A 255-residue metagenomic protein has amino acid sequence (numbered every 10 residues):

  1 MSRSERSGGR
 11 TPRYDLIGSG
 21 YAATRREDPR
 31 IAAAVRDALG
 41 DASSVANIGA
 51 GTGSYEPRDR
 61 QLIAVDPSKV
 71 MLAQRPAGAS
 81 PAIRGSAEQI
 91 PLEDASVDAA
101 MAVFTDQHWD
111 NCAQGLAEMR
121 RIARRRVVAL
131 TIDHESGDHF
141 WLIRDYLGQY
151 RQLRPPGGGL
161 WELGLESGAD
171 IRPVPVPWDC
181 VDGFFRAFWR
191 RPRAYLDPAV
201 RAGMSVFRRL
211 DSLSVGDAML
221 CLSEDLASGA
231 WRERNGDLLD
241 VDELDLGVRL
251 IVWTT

Functional and structural regions predicted by a protein language model:
M1-A46, S54, K69-Q74, R190: Conserved class I S-adenosyl-L-methionine
A42, V97-D98, R124: Local beta-strand N-terminus motif with an aromatic residue
S44-I90, Q114: Class I SAM-dependent methyltransferase SAM/SAH-binding core
E88-A99: A short acidic, Gly/Pro-enriched loop at the edge of an enzyme's catalytic core that lines a small-molecule cofactor
D98-A113, D133: A short SAM/SAH-binding and catalytic strip from SAM-dependent methyltransferases
A113-V127: A short glycine-rich, Lys/Arg-flanked "PGG" loop and its adjoining helix->strand segment in the class I
R126-L160, D179-R186: Conserved class I S-adenosyl-L-methionine
I171-T255: Conserved Class I S-adenosyl-L-methionine
